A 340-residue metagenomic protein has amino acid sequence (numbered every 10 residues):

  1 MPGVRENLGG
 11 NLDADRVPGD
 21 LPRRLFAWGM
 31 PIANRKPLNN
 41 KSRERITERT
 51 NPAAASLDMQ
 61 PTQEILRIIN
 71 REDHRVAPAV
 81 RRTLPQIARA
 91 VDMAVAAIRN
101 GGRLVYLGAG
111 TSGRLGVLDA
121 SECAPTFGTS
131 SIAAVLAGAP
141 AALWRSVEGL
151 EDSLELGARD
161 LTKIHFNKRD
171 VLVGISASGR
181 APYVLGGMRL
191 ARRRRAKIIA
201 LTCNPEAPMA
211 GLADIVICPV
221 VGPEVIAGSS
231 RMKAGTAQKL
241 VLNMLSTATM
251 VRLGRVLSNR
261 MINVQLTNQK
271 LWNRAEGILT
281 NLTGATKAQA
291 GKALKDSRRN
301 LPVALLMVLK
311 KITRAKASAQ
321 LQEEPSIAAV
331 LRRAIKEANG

Functional and structural regions predicted by a protein language model:
L21, I32-A33: Intrinsic disorder/low-complexity segments
R35-A79: Cofactor-/ligand-binding subdomain signature composed of acidic, glycine-rich, tryptophan-containing flexible loops
I68-V76, A134-R145, L257, R298: Gly-rich Lys/Arg/Thr-decorated short loops/hinges at beta-loop-alpha junctions or inter-strand turns that position
R82-A97: A short, well-structured juxtamembrane/interface segment
V105-V241, T249-L253: Glycine-rich phosphate-binding loops that contact phosphosugars or nucleotide phosphates
M244, T249-G340: Short, amphipathic alpha-helical interaction segments embedded in low-complexity terminal/linker regions of eukaryotic
